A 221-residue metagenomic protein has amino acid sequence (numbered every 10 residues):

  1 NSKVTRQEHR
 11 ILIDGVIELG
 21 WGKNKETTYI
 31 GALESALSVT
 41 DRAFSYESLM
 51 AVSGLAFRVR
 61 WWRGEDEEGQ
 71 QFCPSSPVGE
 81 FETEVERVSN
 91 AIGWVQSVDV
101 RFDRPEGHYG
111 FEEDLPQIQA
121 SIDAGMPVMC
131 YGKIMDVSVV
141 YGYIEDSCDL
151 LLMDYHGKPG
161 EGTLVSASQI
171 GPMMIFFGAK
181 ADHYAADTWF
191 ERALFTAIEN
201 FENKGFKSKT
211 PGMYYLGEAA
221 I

Functional and structural regions predicted by a protein language model:
S2-P105, D123, M129-M135, Y143-I221: Cys-His-centered catalytic/binding microenvironment captured across papain-like cysteine peptidases and homologous
R101-A120: Mixed-charge, Lys/Arg-rich low-complexity intrinsically disordered regions
